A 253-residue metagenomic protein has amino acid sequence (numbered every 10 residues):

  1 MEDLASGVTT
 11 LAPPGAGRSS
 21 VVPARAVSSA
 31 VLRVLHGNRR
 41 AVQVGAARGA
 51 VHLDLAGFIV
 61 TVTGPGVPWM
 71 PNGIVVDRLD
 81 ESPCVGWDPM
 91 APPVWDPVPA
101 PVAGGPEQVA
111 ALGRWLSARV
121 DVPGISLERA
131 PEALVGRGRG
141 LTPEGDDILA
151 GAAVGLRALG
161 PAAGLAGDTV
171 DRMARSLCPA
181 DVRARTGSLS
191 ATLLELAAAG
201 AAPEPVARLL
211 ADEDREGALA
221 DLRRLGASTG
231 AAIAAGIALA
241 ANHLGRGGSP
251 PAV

Functional and structural regions predicted by a protein language model:
M1-G136, G140-D146, L156-E204, D214-G217 (+3 more regions): Phosphate/adenylate-binding glycine loop and adjacent helical scaffold
A207-L210: A translation/RNA-centric and nucleic-acid-associated enzymatic feature enriched in Class II aminoacyl-tRNA synthetases
A220: Active-site pocket scaffolds in enzymes
R224, A231, L239-H243: Helix-coil modules at protein/domain termini and other flexible surface or pore-lining loops, especially C-terminal
N242-V253: Catalytic phosphate/nucleotide-handling subdomain of diverse soluble enzymes
